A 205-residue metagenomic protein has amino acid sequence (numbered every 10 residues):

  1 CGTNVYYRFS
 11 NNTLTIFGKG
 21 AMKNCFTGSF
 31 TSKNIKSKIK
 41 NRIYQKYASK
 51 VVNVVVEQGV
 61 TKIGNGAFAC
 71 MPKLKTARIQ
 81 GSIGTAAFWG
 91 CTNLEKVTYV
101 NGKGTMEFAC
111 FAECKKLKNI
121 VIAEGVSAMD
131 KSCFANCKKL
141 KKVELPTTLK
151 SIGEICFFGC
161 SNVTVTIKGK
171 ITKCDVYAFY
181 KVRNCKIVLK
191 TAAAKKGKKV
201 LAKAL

Functional and structural regions predicted by a protein language model:
C1-K40, Q45-K46, V52-N53: N-terminal segments that cap or nucleate solenoid repeat domains
S10-K19, A48-K62, P72-G84, T92-T105 (+4 more regions): Structural signature of tandem-repeat unit edges
N24, K62-G64: Short active-site-adjacent helix-start/loop capping segments
Q45-K46, A67-A69: Short, charge-rich binding segments
G64-G66, A109, S132, T191 (+1 more regions): Short, intrinsically disordered, low-complexity terminal segments
Y177-A178, K196-L205: Short, aromatic/basic amphipathic alpha-helical patches
